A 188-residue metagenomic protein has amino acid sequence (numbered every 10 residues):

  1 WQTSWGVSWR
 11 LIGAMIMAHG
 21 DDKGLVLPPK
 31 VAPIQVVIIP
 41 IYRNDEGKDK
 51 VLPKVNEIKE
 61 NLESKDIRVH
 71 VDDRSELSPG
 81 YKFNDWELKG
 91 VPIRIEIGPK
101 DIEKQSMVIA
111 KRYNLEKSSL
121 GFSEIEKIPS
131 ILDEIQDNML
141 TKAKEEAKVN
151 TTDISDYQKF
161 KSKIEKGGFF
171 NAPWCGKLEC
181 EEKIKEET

Functional and structural regions predicted by a protein language model:
W1-T188: NTP/phosphate- and nucleic-acid-binding module
